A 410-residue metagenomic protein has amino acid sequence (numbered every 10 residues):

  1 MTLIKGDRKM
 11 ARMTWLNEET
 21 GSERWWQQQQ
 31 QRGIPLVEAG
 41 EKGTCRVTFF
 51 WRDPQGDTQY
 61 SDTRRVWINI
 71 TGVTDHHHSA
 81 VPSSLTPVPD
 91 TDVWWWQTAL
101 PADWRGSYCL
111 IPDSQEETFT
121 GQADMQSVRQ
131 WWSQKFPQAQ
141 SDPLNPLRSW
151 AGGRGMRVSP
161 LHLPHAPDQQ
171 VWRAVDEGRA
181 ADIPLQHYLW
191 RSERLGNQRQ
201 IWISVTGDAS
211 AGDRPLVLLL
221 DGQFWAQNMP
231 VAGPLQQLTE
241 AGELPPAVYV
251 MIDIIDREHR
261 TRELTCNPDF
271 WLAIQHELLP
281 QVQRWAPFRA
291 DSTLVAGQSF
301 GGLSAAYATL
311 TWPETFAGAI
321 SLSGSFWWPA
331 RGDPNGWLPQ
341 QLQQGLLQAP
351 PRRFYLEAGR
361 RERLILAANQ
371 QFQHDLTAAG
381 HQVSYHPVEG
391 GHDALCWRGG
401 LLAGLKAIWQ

Functional and structural regions predicted by a protein language model:
G40, R46-D103, D113-V175: Aromatic-rich carbohydrate-binding modules that target alpha-glucans
L195-D208: A short loop-to-beta-strand scaffold at the N-terminal edge of the catalytic core in hydrolase folds
W202, G212-G222: Short beta-strand element of the alpha/beta-hydrolase
L218-R284: Cap/lid segment of the alpha/beta-hydrolase catalytic domain
G222, I254, I320-A330, R360: Active-site nucleophile loop of the alpha/beta-hydrolase fold
P287-S299, A319: Alpha/beta-hydrolase fold nucleophile elbow
G302-P313: Short glycine-enriched nucleophile-adjacent loop and the immediately C-terminal alpha-helix near the catalytic center
P329-L395: The feature captures the conserved acid-bearing segment of alpha/beta-hydrolase catalytic domains
